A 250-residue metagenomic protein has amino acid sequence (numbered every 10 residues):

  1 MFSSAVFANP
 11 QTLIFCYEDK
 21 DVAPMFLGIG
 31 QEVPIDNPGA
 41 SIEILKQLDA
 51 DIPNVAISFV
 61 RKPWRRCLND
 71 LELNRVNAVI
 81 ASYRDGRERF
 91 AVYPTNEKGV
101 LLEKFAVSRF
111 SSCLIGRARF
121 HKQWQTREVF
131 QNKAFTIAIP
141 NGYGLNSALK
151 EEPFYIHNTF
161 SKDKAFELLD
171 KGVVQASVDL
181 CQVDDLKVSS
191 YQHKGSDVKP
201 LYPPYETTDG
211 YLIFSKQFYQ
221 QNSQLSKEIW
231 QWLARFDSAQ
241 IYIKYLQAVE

Functional and structural regions predicted by a protein language model:
A8-F90: Extracytoplasmic small-molecule ligand-binding "clamshell" domains of the periplasmic binding protein/Venus flytrap
E18-K20, F105-C113, Q192-W230: Periplasmic-binding protein-like
P34-Q47, G116-P153: Bilobed "Venus flytrap"/periplasmic-binding protein-like clamshell domains and structurally analogous long
K46-D51, A118-H121, N132-F135, D209-L246: Extended ligand-binding regions for polar small-molecule ligands
N54-V55, E72-A81, F135, D170-V183: Alpha-to-beta junction loops
S58-N69, H157-K171: Short helix-initiation/N-cap motifs at beta->coil->alpha
F59-Q131, Y202-Y205: Acidic, polar ligand-binding/catalytic clefts
S82-Y93, Q175-E206: A ligand-binding cleft/hinge motif common to bilobed small-molecule-binding domains
